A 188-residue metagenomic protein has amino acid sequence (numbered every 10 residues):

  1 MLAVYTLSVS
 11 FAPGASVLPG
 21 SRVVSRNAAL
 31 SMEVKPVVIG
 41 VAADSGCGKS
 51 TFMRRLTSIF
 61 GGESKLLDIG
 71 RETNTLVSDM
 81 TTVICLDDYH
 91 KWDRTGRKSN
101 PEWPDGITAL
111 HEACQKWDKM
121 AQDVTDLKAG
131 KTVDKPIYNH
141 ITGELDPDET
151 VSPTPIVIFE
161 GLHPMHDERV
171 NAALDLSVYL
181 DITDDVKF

Functional and structural regions predicted by a protein language model:
M1-S21: N-terminal chloroplast transit peptides
D44: P-loop (Walker A) phosphate-binding loop of NTP-binding proteins
C47: ATP-binding Walker
S50: Walker A/P-loop
G62-R94: Short beta-strand-centered segment that lines the nucleotide-binding/catalytic pocket of NTP-utilizing
T82-C85, Y89-T142: Conserved nucleotide-sensing/catalytic segment adjacent to the nucleotide-binding pocket in NTP-handling enzymes
D146-F188: ATP-dependent NMP and nucleoside kinases share a basic, alpha-helical "lid"
